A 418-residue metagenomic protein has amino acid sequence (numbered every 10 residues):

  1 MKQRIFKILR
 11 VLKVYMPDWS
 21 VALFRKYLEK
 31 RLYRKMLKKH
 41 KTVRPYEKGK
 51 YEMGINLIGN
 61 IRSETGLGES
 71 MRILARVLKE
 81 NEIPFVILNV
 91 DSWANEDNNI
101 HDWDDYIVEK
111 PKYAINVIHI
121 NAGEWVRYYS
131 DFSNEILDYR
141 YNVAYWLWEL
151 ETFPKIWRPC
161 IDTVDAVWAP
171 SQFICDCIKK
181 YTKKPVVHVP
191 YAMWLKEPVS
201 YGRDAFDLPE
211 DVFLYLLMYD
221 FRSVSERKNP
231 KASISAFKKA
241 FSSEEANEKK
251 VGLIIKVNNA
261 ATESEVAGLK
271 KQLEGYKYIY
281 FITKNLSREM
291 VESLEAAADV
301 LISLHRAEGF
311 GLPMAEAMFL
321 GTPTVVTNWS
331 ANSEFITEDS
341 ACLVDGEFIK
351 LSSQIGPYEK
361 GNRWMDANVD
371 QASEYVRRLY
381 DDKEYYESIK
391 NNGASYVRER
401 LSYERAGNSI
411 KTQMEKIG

Functional and structural regions predicted by a protein language model:
K2-I120: N-terminal pre-catalytic "stem/leader" segment of glycosyltransferase-like enzymes
L37-Y46, N56-I58, N89-C177, M290: Extended catalytic core of nucleotide-activated donor transferases of GT-like folds
E69-V77, L195-E292, A296-A297: Conserved catalytic-core segment of nucleotide-activated headgroup transferases in glycan assembly
D165-D176, K183-V199: Donor nucleotide-sugar binding/catalytic pocket of nucleotide-sugar-dependent glycosyltransferases
R306: Aromatic "clamp/platform" in nucleotide-sugar-dependent glycosyltransferases that forms part of the donor/acceptor
P323-V326, C342-D345: Short hydrophobic beta-strand element within catalytic cores of glycosyltransferases and related nucleotide-activated
Q371-E374, R378, Y385-E399: A short, well-ordered alpha-helix in the C-terminal region of glycosyltransferases
Y403-G418: C-terminal alpha-helical cap of glycosyltransferases
